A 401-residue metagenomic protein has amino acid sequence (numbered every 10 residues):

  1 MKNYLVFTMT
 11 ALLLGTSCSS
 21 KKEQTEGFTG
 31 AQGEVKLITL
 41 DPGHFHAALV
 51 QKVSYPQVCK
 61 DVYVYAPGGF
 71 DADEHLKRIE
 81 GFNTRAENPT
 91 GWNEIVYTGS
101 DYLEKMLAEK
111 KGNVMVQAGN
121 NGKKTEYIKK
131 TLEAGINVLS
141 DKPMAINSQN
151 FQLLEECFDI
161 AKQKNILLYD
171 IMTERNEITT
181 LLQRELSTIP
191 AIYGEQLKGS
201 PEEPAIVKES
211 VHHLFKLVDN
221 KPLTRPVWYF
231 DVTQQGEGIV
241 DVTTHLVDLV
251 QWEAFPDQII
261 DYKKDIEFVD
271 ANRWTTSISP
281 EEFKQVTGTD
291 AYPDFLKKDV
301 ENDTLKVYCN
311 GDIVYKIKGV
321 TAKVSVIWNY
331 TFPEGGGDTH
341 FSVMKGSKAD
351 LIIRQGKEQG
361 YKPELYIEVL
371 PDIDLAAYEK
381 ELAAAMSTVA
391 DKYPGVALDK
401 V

Functional and structural regions predicted by a protein language model:
K2-T8: Sec-dependent signal peptide recognition, specifically the positively charged N-region followed immediately by
L14-S17: C-terminal motif of bacterial Sec signal peptides marking the signal peptidase cleavage site
S20-I136, Q149-L168: N-terminal glycine-/serine-/threonine-rich beta1-alpha1-beta2 phosphate-ribose binding loop of Rossmann-like
G81-A86, L370-V401: Low-complexity, serine/threonine/proline-enriched polar segments
G122-T125, K129, Q152, E177-L181 (+1 more regions): A structural signal for well-ordered alpha-helical segments within the folded catalytic domains of diverse enzymes
G135, D141-P143: Short helix/strand-capping hinge loops at secondary-structure junctions that flank key functional elements
A145-T224: A contiguous active-site-proximal alpha/beta segment in oxidoreductase catalytic domains
I192-E237, D241-A377, E381, A390: Contiguous beta-strand/loop segments that form the cofactor/metal-binding neighborhood of enzyme cores
